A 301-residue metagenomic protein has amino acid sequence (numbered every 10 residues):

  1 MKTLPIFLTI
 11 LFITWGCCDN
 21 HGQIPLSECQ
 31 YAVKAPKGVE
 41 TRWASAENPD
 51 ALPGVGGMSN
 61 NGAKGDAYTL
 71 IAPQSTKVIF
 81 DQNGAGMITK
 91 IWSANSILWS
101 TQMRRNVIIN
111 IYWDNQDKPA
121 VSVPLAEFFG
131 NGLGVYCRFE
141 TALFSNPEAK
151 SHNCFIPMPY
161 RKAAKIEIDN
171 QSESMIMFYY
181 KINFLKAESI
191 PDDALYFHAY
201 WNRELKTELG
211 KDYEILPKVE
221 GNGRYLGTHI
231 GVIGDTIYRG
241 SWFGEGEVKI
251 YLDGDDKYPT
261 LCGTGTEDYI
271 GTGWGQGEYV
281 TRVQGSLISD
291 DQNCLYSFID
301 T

Functional and structural regions predicted by a protein language model:
L4-I13: Sec-dependent N-terminal signal peptides
N20-T301: Beta-strand-centric surfaces of beta-sandwich/beta-rich domains
